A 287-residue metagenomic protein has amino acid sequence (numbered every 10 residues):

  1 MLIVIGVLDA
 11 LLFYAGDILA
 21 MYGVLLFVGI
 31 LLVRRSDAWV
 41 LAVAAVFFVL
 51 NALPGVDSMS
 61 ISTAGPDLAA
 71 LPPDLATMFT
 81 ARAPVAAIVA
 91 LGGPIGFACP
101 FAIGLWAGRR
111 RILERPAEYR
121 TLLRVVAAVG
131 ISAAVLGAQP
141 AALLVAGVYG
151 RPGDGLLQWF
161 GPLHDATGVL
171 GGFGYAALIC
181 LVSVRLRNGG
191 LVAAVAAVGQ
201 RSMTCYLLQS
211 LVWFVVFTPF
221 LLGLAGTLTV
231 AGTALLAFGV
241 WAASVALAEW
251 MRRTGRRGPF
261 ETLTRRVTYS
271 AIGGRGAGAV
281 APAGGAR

Functional and structural regions predicted by a protein language model:
I3-L12, S132-A141, V198-L224: Kinked, hydrophobic transmembrane alpha-helices enriched for aromatic residues and small/kink-inducing positions
I18-V33, L91-R115, G168-R187: Specific transmembrane alpha-helix
V28-V46, W106-V129: Solvent-exposed interhelical
A45-R110: Long hydrophobic alpha-helical segments that form multi-pass transmembrane helix bundles in integral membrane proteins
V89, L157-T167, R201-S202, A225-E249: Membrane-interface transmembrane-helix boundary segments in multi-pass integral membrane proteins
L122-S183: Alpha-helical transmembrane segments and terminal signal-anchor/GPI-anchor hydrophobic tails, characterized by long
V126-G130, S183-V212, G255-T268: Functional transmembrane helices that form membrane-embedded active or gating regions
L228-R287: C-terminal "closing" transmembrane helix and its immediate cytosolic amphipathic cap in multi-pass membrane proteins
